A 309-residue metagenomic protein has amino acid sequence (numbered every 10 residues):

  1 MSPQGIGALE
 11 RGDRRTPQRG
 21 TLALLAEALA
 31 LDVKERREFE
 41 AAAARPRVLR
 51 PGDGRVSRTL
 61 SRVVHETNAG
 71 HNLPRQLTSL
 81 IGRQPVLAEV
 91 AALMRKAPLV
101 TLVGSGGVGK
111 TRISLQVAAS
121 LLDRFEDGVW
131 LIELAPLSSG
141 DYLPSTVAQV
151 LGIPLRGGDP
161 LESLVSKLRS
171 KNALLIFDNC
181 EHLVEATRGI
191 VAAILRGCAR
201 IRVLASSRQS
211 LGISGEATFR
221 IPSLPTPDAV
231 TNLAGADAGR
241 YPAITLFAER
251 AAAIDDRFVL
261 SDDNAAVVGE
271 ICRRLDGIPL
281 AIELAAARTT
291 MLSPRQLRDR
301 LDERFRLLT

Functional and structural regions predicted by a protein language model:
M1-L9: Short alpha-helical DNA-recognition segment
S2, D13, A42-P46, S120-L121 (+2 more regions): The DNA-recognition helices of helix-turn-helix-type DNA-binding domains
P3, L22, P144: Helix-turn-helix DNA-binding elements, focusing on the entry/boundary residues of the two helices that contact DNA
A8, R15-T67: Short amphipathic recognition helices of helix-turn-helix/homeodomain-type DNA-binding modules
E27, R58-T309: Aliphatic-rich helical/repeat scaffold segments used for oligomerization and domain docking
